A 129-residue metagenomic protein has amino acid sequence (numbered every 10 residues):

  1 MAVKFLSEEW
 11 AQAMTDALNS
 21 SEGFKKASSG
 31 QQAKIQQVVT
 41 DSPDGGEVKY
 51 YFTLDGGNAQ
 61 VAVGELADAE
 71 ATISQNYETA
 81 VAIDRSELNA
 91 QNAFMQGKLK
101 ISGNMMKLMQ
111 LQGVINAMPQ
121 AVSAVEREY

Functional and structural regions predicted by a protein language model:
M1-Y129: Feature captures hydrophobic
